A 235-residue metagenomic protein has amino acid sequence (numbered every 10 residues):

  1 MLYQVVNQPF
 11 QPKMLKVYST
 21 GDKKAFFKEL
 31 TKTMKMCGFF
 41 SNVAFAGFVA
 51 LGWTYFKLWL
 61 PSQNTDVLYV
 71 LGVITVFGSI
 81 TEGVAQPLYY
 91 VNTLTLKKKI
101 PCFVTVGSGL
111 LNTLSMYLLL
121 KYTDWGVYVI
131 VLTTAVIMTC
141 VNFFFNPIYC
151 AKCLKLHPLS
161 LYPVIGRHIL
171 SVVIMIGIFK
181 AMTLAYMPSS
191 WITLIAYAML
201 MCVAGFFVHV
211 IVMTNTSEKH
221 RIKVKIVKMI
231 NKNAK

Functional and structural regions predicted by a protein language model:
M1-M34, Y89-L94: Helix-loop junctions and terminal segments of transmembrane helices in multi-pass membrane transport/translocation
Y3, L30-G83, L110-L118, V173 (+1 more regions): Alpha-helical transmembrane segments of multi-pass membrane transport and lipid-handling proteins
Q4-Q8, V70-L120, W125-K152, S171 (+1 more regions): Short runs within selected transmembrane alpha-helices of multi-pass transporters and secretion channels
Q8-Q11, F48-W53, M116, N142 (+4 more regions): Alpha-helical transmembrane segments of polytopic integral membrane proteins, especially the permease/helical cores
F27-T33, P101, L154-I169: Membrane-helix boundary/juxtamembrane motif in polytopic membrane proteins
A50-L51, L58-W59, L118-T123, P147-C153 (+2 more regions): Helix-loop junctions at the membrane-solvent interface of multi-pass transporters, primarily the C-terminal
T105-T113, P163-I174, K228-N233: Small-residue-rich segments of transmembrane alpha-helices in multi-pass membrane proteins, especially helix faces
K152-L161, G177-K235: Membrane-proximal transmembrane or re-entrant/amphipathic helices at the cytosolic face
